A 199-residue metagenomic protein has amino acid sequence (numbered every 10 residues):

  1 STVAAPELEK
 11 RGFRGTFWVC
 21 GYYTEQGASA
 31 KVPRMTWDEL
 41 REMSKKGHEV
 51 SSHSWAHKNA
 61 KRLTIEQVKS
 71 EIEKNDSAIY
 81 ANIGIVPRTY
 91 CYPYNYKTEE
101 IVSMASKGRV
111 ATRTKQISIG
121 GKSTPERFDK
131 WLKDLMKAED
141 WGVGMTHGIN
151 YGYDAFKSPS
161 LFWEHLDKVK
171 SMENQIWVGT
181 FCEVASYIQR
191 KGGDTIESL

Functional and structural regions predicted by a protein language model:
T2, E9-V102, S106-A111, K115-I119 (+2 more regions): Metal-dependent polysaccharide deacetylase catalytic core of the NodB/CE4 family, i.e., the active-site-bearing domain
A4, N75, F128-L132: Generic hydrophobic alpha-helical segments
G15-E25, Y80-A81, S106, A111-Q116 (+3 more regions): C-terminal domain-boundary segment and adjacent tail
D134-A138: Short glycine/proline-enriched loop/turn "hinge" motifs that connect secondary-structure elements and lie
